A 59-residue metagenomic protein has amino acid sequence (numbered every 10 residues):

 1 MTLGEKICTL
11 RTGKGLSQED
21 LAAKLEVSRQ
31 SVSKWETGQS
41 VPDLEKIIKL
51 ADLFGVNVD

Functional and structural regions predicted by a protein language model:
M1, L16, V56: Short beta-to-alpha loop/turn elements within the nucleotide-binding domains of ABC transporters
M1-G13: A short, Lys/Arg-rich alpha-helix, primarily the initiator
C8, E19, I48: Residues within the helices of the helix-turn-helix
T12, A23, D52: Alpha-helical residues within the helix-turn-helix
G15-K34: Short alpha-helical DNA-recognition segment
E45-D59: DNA major-groove recognition helix of helix-turn-helix/homeodomain DNA-binding modules
